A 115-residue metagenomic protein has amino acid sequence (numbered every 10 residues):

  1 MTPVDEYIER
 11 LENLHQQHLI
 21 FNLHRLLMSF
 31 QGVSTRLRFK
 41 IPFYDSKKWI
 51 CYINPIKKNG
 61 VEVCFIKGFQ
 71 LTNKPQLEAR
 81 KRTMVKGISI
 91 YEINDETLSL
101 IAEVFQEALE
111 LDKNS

Functional and structural regions predicted by a protein language model:
M1-S115: Charge-dense, helix-prone N-terminal extensions
